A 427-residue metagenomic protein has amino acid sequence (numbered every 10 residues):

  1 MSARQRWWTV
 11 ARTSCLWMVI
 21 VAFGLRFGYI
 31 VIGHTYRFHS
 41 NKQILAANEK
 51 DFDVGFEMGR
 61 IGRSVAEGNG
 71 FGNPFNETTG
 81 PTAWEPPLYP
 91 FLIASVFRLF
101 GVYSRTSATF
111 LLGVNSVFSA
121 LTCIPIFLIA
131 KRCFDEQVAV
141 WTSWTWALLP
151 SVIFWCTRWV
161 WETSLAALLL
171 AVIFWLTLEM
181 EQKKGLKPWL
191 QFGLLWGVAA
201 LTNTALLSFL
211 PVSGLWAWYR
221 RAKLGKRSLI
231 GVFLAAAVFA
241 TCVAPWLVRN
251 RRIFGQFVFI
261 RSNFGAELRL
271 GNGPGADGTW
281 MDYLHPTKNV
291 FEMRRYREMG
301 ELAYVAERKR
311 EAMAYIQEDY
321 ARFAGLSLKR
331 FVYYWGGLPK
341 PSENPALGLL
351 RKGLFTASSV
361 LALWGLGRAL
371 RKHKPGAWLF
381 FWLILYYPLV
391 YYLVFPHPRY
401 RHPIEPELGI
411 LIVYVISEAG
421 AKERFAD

Functional and structural regions predicted by a protein language model:
S2-A3, Q182-G185, F209-A240, L247 (+2 more regions): Perimembrane helix-loop-helix junctions
V19, P81-A83, P87-F91, G101-I124 (+2 more regions): Loop-to-helix entry region of an early transmembrane alpha helix in multi-pass inner-membrane enzymes
A22, A139-F154, L168, W175 (+2 more regions): Short helix- or helix-capping micro-motifs that position conserved polar/aromatic residues at function-defining sites
V31-P81, L88, S95, L99 (+1 more regions): Extracytosolic helix-loop segments that constitute the early lumenal/periplasmic catalytic or substrate-binding loops
A47-E57, R251, F257-K329: Membrane-proximal stem/loop segments at transmembrane-domain junctions that anchor or position
R105-F110, V117, E307-R308, A314-F380: Membrane-interface anchor segments at the N-terminal boundary of transmembrane helices in multi-pass membrane enzymes
T109-F134, V172, V360-G367: Transmembrane-helix motifs of polytopic, lipid-linked glycan transferases
C133-Q137, L165, I173-Q191, L195 (+3 more regions): Membrane-interface transmembrane helices that cradle and orient dolichyl/undecaprenyl
